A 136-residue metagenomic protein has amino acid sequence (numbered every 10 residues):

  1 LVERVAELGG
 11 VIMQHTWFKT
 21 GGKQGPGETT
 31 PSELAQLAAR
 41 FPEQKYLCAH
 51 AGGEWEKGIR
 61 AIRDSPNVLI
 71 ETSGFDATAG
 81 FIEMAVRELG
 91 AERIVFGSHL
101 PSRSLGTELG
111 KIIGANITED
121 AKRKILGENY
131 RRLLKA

Functional and structural regions predicted by a protein language model:
L1-V95: Catalytic pocket-lining loop regions of alpha/beta-barrel enzymes, especially the amidohydrolase/enolase/GH5 lineages
V5, H50, I70, H99 (+3 more regions): Divalent metal-coordination and catalytic microenvironments
F18-K19, S102, R132: Active-site micro-motifs of SAM-dependent methyltransferase domains
G27-P31, L105, G127: A structural signal for well-ordered alpha-helical scaffolds and beta->alpha junctions
E56, L105-G106: Short N-terminal helix/helix-N-cap motif within the alpha/beta-hydrolase-1
G74, L100-P101: Structured beta->alpha junctions
G90-R93, G106-A136: Mid-to-C-terminal alpha-helical segments outside catalytic/metal-binding sites
